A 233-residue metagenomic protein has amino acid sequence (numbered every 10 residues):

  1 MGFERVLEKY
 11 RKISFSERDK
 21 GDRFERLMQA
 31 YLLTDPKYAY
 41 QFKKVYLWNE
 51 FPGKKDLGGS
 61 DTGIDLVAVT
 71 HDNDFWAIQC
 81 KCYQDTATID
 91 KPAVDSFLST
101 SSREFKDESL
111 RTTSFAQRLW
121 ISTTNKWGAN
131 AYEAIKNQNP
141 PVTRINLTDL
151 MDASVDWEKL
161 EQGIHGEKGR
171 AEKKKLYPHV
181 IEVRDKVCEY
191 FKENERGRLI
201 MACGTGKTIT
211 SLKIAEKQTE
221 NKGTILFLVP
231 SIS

Functional and structural regions predicted by a protein language model:
F3-F15, Y31, A39, W48 (+4 more regions): ATP-dependent helicase/translocase motor core
K20-S114, G128: Catalytic centers of nucleases
A77, L119-I121, F227-L228: Structural beta-sheet core signal
A202-C203, P230: P-loop (Walker A) phosphate-binding loop of NTP-binding proteins
T219-S233: Conserved Walker A/P-loop ATP-binding site and its immediately adjacent core in helicase/helicase-like ATPase domains
